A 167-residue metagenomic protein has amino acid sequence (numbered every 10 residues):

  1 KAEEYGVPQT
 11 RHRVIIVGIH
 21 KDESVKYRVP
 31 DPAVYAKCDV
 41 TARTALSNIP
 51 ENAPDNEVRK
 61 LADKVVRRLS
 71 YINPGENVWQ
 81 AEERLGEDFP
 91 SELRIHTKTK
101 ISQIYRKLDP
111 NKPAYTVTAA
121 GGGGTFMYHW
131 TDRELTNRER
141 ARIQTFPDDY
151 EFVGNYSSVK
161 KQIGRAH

Functional and structural regions predicted by a protein language model:
K1-S102: Class I S-adenosyl-L-methionine
K60-H167: C-terminal target-recognition/interaction regions appended to catalytic cores
